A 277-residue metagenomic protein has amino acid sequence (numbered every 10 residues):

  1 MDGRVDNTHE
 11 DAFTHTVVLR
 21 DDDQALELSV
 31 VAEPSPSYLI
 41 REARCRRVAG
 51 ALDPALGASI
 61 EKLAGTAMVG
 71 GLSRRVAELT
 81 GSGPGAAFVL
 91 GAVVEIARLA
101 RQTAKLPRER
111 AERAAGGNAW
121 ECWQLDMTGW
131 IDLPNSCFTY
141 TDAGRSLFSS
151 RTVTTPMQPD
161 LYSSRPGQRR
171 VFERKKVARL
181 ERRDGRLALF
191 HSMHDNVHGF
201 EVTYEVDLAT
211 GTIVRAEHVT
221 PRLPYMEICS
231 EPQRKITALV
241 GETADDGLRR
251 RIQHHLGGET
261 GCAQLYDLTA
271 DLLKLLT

Functional and structural regions predicted by a protein language model:
M1-L147, M193-T277: Active-site- and interface-proximal helix/loop "cap" or "latch" segments in soluble metabolic and energy-transducing
S149-L187: Short, compositionally biased leader-like segments
A188-S192: Two-metal-ion RNase H-like nuclease active-site motif
